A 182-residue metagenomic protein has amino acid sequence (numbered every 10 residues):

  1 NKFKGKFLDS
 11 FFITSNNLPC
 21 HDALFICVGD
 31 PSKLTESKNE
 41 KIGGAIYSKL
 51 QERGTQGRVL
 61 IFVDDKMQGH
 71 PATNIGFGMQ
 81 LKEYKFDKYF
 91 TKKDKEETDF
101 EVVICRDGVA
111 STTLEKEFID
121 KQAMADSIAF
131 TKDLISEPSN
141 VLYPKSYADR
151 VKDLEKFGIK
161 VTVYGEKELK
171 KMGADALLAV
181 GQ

Functional and structural regions predicted by a protein language model:
N1-Q182: Short amphipathic alpha-helical segment within the helicase RecA-like ATPase core that mediates nucleic-acid
